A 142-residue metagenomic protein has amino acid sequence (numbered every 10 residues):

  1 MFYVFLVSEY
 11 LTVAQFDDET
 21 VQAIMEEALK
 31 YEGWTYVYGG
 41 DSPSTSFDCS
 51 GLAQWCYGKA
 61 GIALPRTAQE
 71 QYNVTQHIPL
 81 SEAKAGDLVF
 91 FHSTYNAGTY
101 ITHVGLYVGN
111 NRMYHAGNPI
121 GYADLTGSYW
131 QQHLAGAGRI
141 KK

Functional and structural regions predicted by a protein language model:
M1, L52-A53, G105: Short alpha-helical segments in extracytoplasmic peptidoglycan/chitin-binding modules and envelope-associated proteins
M1-Q15: Non-catalytic extracellular/periplasmic "stalk" and linker regions immediately N-terminal to catalytic or recognition
L6-S8, Y31-Y38: Acidic/histidine-rich, surface-exposed loop or edge segments in extracytoplasmic proteins
A14, W34-A85: Catalytic cysteine-centered active-site loop
Q15, E19, M25-E26, I78 (+1 more regions): Aromatic- and glycine-rich peptidoglycan recognition patches
T20-I24, A28, D48-C49, C56: Stable alpha-helical elements in mature extracytoplasmic
L88-F90, L106: Hydrophobic beta-strand signal
